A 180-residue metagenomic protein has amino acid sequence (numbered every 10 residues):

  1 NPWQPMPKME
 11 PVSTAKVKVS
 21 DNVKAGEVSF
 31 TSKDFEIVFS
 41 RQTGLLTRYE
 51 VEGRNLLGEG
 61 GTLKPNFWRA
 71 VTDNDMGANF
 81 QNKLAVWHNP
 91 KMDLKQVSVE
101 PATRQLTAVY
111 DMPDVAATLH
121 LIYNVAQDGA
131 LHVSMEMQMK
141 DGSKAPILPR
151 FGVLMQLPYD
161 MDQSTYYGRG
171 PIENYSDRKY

Functional and structural regions predicted by a protein language model:
N1: Short, aromatic- and glycine-rich surface loops/edge beta-strands on solvent-exposed regions
Q4-Y180: Beta-strand/loop-rich accessory regions of lumenal/periplasmic or secreted enzymes, predominantly carbohydrate-active
